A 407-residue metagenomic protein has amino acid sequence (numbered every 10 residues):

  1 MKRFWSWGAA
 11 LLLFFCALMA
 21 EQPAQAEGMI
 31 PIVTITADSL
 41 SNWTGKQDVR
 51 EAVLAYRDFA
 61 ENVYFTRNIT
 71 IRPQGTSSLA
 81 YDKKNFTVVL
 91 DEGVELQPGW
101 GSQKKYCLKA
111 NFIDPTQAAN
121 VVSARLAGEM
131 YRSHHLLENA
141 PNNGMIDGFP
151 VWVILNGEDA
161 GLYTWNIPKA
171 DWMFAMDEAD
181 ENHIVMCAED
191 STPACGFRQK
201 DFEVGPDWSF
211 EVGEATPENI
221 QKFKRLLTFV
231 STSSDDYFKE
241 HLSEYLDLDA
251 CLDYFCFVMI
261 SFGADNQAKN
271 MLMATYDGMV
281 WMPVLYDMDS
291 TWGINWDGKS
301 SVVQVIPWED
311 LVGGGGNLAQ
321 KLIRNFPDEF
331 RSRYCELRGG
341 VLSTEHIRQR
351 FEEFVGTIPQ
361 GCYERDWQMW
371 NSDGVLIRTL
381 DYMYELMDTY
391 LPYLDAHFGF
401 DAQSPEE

Functional and structural regions predicted by a protein language model:
M1-A9: Bacterial N-terminal signal peptides that target proteins for export
G8-L18: Bacterial N-terminal signal peptides
Q25-R125: Conserved NTP-binding catalytic cores of kinases and kinase-like/nucleotidyltransferase enzymes across multiple kinase
I30-I32, V49-E51, N68, K83-N85 (+8 more regions): Extracellular structured ligand-interaction cores
A37-S39, D58, P73-G75, E92 (+6 more regions): Short, flexible loop/turn elements at secondary-structure junctions
K46, R67, P98-G101, A119-N120 (+6 more regions): Short, solvent-exposed loop/turn and secondary-structure capping segments
Y64-I69, S77, Y81, P217-Q267 (+1 more regions): Middle-to-C-terminal accessory/interaction subdomains
V94-E95, Q103-I113, H134, G144-I146 (+2 more regions): Internal "kinase-insert"/substrate-recognition segments embedded within catalytic cores of ATP-dependent enzymes
